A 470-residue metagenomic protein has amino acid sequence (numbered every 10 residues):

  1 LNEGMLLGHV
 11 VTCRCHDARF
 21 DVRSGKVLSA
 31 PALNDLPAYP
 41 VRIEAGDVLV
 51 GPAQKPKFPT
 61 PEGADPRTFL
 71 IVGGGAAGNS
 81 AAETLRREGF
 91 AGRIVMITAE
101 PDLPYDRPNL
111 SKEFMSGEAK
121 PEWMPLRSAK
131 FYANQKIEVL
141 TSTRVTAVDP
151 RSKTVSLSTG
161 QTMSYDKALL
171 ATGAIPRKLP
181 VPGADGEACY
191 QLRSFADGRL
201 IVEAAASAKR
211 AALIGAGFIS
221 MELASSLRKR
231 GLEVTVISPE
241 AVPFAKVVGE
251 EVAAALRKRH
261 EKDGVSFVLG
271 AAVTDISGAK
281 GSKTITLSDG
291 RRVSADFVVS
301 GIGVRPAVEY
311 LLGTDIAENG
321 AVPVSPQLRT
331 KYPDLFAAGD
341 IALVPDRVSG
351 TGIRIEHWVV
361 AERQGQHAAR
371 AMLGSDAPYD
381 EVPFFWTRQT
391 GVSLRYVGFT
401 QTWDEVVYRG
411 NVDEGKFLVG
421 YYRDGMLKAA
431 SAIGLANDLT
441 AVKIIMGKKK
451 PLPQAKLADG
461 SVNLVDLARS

Functional and structural regions predicted by a protein language model:
L1-T60: Rieske [2Fe-2S] iron-sulfur-binding domain
P66-E138, R177, A224-V248, A441: Beta1-alpha1 glycine-rich phosphate/pyrophosphate-binding loop at the start of Rossmann-like nucleotide-binding domains
P66-F69, A307, Q327, I341-T440 (+1 more regions): Mid-to-C-terminal Rossmann-like scaffold of FAD/NAD(P)H-dependent oxidoreductases
I71-V72, M163-I175, I214, V234 (+3 more regions): Short hydrophobic core segments
A91, R127-L157, T162-M163, K229-P326: A Rossmann-like FAD-binding core segment of flavoenzymes
P101-D102, P108-P125, R210-A212, F218-D275 (+2 more regions): Rossmann-like dinucleotide-binding cores of NAD(P)H-dependent redox enzymes
T172-R230, V324: Glycine-rich dinucleotide-binding loop and its adjacent helix/turn
D185-S207, K280-T286, R291-H367: FAD-site-proximal beta/loop scaffold in flavoenzymes
